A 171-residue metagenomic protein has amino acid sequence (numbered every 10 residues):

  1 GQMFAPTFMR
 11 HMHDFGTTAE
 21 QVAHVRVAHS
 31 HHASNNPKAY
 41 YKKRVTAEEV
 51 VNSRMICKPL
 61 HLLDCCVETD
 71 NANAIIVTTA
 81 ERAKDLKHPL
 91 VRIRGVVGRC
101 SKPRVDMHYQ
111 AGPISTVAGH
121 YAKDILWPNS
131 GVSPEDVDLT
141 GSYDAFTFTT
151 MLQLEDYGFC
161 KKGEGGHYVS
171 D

Functional and structural regions predicted by a protein language model:
G1-F15: Flexible glycine-/small-residue-enriched beta->alpha junction loops that bind anionic phosphate/pyrophosphate groups
H11-T18, D85, A122-D136: Phosphate/pyrophosphate-binding loops at sites that engage ATP/ADP/AMP, CoA/4′-phosphopantetheine, polyphosphate
A19-H24, A33, E48-S53, K87-H88: Acidic-enriched catalytic cores of C-N bond-cleaving enzymes acting on peptides and small amides
E20-V27, H88-G98, S133-S142, G163-D171: Beta-strand segments within the central parallel beta-sheet cores of soluble alpha/beta enzyme folds
H24, M55-I125, S170-D171: Condensing-enzyme catalytic core mediating Claisen C-C bond formation in acyl metabolism
R26, S30-Y40, S101-D106, F146-L152: Acyl-CoA/ACP chain-elongation machinery
A74, A118, A122-S130, T149-Y157: Stable alpha-helical structural segments in soluble proteins, enriched in small hydrophobic residues
V105-Q110, D144-G166: Short glycine/threonine-rich loop-to-helix capping motif typified by GTGT followed within a few residues by an Asp-Pro
